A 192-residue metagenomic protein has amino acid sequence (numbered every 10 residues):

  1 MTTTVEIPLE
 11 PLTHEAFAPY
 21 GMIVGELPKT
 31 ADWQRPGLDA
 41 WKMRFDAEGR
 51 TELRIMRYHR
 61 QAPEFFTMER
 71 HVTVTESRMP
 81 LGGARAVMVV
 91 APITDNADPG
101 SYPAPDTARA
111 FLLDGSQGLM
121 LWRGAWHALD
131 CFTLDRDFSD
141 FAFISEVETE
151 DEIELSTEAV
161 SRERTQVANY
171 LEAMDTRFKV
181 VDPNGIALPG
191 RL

Functional and structural regions predicted by a protein language model:
M1-A110, D135, E150-I153, E158-L192: Non-catalytic, conserved peripheral segments adjacent to functional cores
T67, R78-M79, L121, W126 (+1 more regions): Broad hydrophobic/π-residue packing in well-ordered secondary structure
R109, Q117, D137-S139: A short pocket-lining beta-strand/turn micro-motif at the edge of beta-sheets
L112-C131: Conserved metal-binding segment of the jelly-roll/cupin
A125-A159: A short beta-strand-loop micro-motif that forms or neighbors metal/cofactor- and ligand-binding patches at active-site
